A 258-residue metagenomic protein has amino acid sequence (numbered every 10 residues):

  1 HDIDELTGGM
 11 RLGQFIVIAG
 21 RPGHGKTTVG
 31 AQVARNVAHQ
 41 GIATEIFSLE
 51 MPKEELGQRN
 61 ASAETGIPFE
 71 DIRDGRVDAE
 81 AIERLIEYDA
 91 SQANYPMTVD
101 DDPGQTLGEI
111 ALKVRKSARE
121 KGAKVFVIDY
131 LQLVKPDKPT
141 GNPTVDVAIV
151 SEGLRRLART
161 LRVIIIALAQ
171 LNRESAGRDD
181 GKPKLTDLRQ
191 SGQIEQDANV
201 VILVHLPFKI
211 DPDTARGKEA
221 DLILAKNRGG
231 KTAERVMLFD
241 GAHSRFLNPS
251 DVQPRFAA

Functional and structural regions predicted by a protein language model:
H1-G9: Pre-Walker A adenine-sensing motif
E5, T28, Q32, N36-G122 (+2 more regions): Cytosolic-facing regulatory segments adjacent to core modules
M10, P22: The conserved Walker
I16-I18, E45: Short hydrophobic/aromatic beta-strand immediately N-terminal to the Walker A/P-loop
G25: Conserved glycine(s) of the Walker
L49-M51, V163, A167-Q170: Conserved H-loop
G66, A90, T98, T106-V125 (+3 more regions): C-terminal regions of RecA-like/P-loop NTPase motor modules
